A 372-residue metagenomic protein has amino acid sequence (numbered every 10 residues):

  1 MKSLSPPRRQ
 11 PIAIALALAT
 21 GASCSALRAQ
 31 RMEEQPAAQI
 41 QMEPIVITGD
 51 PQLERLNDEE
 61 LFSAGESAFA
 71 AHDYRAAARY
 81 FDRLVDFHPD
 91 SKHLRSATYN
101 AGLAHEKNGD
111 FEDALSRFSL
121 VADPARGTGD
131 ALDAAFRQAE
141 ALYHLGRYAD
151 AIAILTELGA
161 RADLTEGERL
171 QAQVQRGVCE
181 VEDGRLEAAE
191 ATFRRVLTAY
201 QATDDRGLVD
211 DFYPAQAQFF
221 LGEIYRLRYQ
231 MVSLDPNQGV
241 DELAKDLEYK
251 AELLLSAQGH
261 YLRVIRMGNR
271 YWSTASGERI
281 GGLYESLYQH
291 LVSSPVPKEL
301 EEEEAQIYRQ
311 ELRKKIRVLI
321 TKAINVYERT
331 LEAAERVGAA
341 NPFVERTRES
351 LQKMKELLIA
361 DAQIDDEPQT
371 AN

Functional and structural regions predicted by a protein language model:
K2-I14: Bacterial N-terminal signal peptides that target proteins for export
L4, C24-N372: Acidic, polar-rich low-complexity tracts and alpha-helical solenoid repeat scaffolds
A13-S23: Bacterial N-terminal signal peptides
